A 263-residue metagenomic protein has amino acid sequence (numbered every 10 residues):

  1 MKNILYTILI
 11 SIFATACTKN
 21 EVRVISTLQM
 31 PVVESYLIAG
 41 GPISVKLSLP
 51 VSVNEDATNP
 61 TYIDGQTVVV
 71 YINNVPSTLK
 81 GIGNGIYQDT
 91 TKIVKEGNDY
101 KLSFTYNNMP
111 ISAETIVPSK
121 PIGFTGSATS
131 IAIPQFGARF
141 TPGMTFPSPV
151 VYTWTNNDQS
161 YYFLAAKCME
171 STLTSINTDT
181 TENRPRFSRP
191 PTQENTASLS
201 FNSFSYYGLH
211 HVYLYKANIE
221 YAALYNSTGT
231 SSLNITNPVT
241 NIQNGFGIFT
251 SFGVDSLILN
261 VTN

Functional and structural regions predicted by a protein language model:
M1-K2, T18: N-terminal hydrophobic targeting signals that begin at the initiator methionine
K2-I10: Sec-dependent signal peptide recognition, specifically the positively charged N-region followed immediately by
F13-A16: C-terminal motif of bacterial Sec signal peptides marking the signal peptidase cleavage site
T18-N263: A sequence/structural signal for flexible, mid-protein segments enriched in small/helix-disrupting residues
